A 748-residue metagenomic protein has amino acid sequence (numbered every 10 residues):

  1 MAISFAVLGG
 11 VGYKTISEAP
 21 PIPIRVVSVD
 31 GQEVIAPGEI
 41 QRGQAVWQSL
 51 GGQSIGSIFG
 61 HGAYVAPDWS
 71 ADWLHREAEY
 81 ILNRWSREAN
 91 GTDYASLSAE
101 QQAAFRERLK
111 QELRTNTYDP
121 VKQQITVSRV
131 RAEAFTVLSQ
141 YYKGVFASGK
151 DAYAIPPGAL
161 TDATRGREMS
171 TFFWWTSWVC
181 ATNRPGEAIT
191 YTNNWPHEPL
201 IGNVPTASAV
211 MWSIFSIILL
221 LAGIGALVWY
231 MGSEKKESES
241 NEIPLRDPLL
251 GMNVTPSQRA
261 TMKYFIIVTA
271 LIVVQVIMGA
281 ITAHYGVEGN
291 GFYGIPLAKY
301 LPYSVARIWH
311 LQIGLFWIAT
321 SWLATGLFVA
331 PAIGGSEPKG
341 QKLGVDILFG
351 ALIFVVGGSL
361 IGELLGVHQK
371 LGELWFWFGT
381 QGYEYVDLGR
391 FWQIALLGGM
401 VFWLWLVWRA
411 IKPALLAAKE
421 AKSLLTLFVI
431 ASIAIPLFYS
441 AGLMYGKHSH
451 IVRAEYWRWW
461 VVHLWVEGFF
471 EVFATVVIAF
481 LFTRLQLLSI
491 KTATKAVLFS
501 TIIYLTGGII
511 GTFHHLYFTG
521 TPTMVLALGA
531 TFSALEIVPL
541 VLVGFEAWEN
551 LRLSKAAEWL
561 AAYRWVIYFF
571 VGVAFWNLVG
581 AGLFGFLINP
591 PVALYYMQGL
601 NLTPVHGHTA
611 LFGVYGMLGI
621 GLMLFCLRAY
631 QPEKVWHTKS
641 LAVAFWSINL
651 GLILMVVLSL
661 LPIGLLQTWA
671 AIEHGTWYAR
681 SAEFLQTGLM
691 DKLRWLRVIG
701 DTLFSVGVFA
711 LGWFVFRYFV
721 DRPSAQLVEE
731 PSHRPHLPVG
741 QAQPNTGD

Functional and structural regions predicted by a protein language model:
M1-K14, W47, P185, A207-S233 (+13 more regions): Hydrophobic cores of alpha-helical transmembrane segments in multi-pass integral membrane proteins
T15-D30, K235-N241, Q726-L727: Ser/Thr/Pro/Gly-rich low-complexity linker/stalk segments immediately outside membranes or between
E18-S208: Soluble extramembrane regions of membrane proteins in the secretory/endomembrane system
S28-G31, G291-V305, Y596-G599: Perimembrane loop-to-helix junctions flanking transmembrane segments
G52-I58, A63-L97, Q102, K339-V407: Hydrophobic or amphipathic alpha-helical targeting/insertion segments
T192-I217, L250-A260: Cytosolic-side membrane-insertion boundary helix
K235-A260, K339, L416-E420, L553-Y563 (+2 more regions): Membrane-interfacial, low-structure loops and terminal tails that flank and connect transmembrane helices in multi-pass
F378-R390, R453-H463, T521-F532, Q598-P604: Non-cytosolic membrane-interface motifs at loop->transmembrane helix junctions
